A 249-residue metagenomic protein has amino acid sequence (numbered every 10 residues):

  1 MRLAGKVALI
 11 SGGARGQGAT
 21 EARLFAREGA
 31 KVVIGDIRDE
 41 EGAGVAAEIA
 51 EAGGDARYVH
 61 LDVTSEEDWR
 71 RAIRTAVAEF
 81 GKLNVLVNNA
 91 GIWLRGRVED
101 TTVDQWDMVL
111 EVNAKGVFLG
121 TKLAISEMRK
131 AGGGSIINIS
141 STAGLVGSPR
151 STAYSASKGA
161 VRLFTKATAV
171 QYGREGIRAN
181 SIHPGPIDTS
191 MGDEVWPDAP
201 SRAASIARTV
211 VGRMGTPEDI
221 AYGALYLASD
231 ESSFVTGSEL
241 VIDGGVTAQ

Functional and structural regions predicted by a protein language model:
R2-V33: Canonical Rossmann dinucleotide-binding motif of NAD(H)/NADP(H)-dependent dehydrogenases/reductases, specifically
R97-V98, Q105-D107, S205: Substrate-binding pocket helix/loop in short-chain dehydrogenase/reductase
E99, V146-T152, R174-E175, G212 (+1 more regions): Active-site loop immediately N-terminal to the catalytic Tyr-X3-Lys motif of short-chain dehydrogenase/reductase
T121, S157, T165: Active-site helix of classical SDR
S126, V170-R174, S233: Alpha-helical segment proximal to the catalytic Tyr-Lys
S141: Residue(s) in the substrate-gating loop at a strand-loop-helix junction that position the organic substrate next
V146, A224-L225, T236-Q249: Short C-terminal tail/terminal secondary-structure segment of NAD(P)H-dependent dehydrogenase/reductase domains
